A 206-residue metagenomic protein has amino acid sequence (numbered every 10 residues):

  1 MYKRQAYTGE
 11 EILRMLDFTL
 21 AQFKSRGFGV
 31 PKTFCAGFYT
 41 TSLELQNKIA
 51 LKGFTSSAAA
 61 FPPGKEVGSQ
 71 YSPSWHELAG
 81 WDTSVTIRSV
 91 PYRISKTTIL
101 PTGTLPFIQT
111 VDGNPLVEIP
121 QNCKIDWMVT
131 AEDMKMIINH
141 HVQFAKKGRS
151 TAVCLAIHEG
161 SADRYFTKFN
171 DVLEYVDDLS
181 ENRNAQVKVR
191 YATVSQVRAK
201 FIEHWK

Functional and structural regions predicted by a protein language model:
K3-L43, A60-S69, P73, C123 (+3 more regions): Metal-dependent polysaccharide deacetylase catalytic core of the NodB/CE4 family, i.e., the active-site-bearing domain
E10-E11, E44, E66, E77 (+6 more regions): Glutamate identity and glutamate-enriched acidic tracts
F18-G29, F107-L116, K147-G148, L179-V187: A structural motif corresponding to the C-terminal end of an alpha-helix and its immediate exit/capping segment
L20, Q46-N47, L173, D177: Short amphipathic alpha-helical segments and helix-helix/interface helices
C35-R149: Active-site-adjacent pocket scaffolds in enzyme catalytic domains
S56, F61, A131-K206: C-terminal domain-boundary segment and adjacent tail
